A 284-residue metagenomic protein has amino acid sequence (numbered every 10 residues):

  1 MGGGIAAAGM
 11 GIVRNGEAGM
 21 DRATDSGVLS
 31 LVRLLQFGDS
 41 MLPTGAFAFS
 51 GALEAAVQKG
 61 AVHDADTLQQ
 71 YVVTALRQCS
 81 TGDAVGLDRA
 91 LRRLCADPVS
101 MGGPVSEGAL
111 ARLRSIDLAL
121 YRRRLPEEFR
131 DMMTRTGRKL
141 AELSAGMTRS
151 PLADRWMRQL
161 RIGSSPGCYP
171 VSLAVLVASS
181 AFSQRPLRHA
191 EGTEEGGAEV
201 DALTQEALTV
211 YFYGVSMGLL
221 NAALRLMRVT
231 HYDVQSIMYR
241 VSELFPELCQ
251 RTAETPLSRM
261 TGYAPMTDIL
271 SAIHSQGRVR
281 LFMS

Functional and structural regions predicted by a protein language model:
M1-V32: Charged, compositionally biased N-terminal leader segments and the immediate start of the first structured element
L29, L34-M101: Glycine/small-residue-rich interface belts in oligomeric ring/scaffold proteins and their assembly partners
A61, D66, V210-S284: C-terminal auxiliary extensions adjacent to catalytic cores
R89-D97, V105-I116: Charge-rich, amphipathic alpha-helical segments
E107-S179: Internal, conserved structured core segments that host functional sites
I162-F182, E199-M227: A contiguous pocket-lining binding segment that forms or flanks enzyme active sites
Q184-E194: Short, low-complexity, charge-dense intrinsically disordered segments
